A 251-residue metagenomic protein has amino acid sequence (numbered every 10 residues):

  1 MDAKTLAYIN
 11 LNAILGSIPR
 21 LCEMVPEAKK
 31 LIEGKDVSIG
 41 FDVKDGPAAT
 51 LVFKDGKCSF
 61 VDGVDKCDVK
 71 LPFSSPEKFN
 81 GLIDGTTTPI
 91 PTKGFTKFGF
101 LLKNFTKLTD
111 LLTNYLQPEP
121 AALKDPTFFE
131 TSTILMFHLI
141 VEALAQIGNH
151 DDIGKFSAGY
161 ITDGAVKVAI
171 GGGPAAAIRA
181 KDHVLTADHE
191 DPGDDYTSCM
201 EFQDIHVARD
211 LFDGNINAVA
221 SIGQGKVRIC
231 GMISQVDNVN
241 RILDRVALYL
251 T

Functional and structural regions predicted by a protein language model:
M1-T251: Feature captures hydrophobic
